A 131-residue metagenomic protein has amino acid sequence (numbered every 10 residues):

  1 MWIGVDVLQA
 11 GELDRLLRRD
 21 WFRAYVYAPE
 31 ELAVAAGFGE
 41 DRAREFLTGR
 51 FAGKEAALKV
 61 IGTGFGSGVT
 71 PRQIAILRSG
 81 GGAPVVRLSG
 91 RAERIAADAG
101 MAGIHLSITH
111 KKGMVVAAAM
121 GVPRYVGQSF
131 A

Functional and structural regions predicted by a protein language model:
M1-A131: Core catalytic alpha/beta fold that binds nucleotide/phospho-ligands
